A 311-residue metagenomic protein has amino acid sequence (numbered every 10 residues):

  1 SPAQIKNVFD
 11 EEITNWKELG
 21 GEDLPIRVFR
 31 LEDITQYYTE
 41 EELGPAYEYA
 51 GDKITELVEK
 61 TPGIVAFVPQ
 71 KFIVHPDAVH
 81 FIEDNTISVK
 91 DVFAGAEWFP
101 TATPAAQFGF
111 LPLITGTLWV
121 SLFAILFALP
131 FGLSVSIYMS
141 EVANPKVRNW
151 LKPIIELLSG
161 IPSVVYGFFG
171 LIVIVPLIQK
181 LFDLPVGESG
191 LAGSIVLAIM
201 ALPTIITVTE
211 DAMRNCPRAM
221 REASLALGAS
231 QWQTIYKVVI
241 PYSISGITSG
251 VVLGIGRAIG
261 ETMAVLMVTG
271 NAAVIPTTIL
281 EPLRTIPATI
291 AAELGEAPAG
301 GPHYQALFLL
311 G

Functional and structural regions predicted by a protein language model:
S1-D91: Flexible loop/hinge segments at secondary-structure junctions
F81-A124, N144, A292-H303: Periplasmic/extracellular loop-to-transmembrane helix junction in inner-membrane transport proteins
K90-F108, Y166-M200, T269-A272: Membrane-interfacial helix termini and adjacent extracytoplasmic/periplasmic loops of multi-pass transporters
F131-G170, V208: Cytoplasmic-entry segments and transmembrane alpha-helices of multi-pass inner-membrane transporters
I154-I161, I174, S194-I205, I255-T262 (+1 more regions): Hydrophobic transmembrane alpha-helices
V208, P217, Q231-T269: Transmembrane alpha-helices
L266-G311: Interhelical loop and adjacent transmembrane-helix boundary motif in polytopic membrane transport permeases
